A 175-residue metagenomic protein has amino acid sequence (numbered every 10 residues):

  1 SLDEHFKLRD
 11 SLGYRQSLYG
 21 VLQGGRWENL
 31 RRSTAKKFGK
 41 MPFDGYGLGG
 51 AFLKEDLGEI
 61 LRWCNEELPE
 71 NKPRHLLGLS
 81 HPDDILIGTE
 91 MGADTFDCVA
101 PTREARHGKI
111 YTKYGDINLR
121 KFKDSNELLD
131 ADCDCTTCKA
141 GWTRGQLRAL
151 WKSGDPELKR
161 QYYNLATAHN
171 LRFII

Functional and structural regions predicted by a protein language model:
E4, K37, W63, Q146-A149: Alpha-helical scaffold segments in soluble metabolic enzymes
E4, S33, H169-F173: A non-catalytic, amphipathic alpha-helix used as a structural packing/dimerization or gating element in enzyme scaffolds
H5-L8, M41, L150-G154: Change "in soluble alpha/beta enzymes" to "in soluble alpha/beta proteins
L8, L12-C133: Glycine-rich phosphate/ribose-binding loops and adjacent secondary-structure elements that form binding surfaces
D132-I175: C-terminal extensions of enzymes
